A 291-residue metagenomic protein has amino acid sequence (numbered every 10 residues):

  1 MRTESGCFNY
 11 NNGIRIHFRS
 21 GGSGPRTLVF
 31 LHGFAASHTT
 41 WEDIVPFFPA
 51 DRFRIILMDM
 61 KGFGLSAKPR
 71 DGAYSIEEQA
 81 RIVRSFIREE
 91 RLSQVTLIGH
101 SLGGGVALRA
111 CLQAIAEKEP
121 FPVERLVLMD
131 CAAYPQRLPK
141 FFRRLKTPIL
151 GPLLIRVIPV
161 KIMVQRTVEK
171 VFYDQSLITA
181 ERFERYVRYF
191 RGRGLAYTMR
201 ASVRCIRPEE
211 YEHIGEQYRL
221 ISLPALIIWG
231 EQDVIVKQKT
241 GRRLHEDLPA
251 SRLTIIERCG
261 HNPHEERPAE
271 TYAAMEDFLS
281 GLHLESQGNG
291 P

Functional and structural regions predicted by a protein language model:
M1-L28, A50-F53, R81-R84, R88 (+3 more regions): Alpha/beta-hydrolase fold catalytic core
N11, L57-L102, E119, A273: Active-site loop/oxyanion-hole signature of alpha/beta-hydrolase fold enzymes
S20-L65: Conserved HGGG/HGGXW glycine-rich cap/lid loop of the alpha/beta-hydrolase fold
L112, F121-R156: Flexible "cap/lid" loop of the alpha/beta hydrolase fold
V157-L220: Conserved alpha/beta-hydrolase catalytic His-Asp/Glu region
I221, I227-W229: Short beta-strand/loop motif that positions the catalytic acidic residue of the alpha/beta-hydrolase fold
Q232-V236: Acidic catalytic loop of the alpha/beta-hydrolase fold
S251-P291: Catalytic active-site module of serine/aspartate enzymes centered on a nucleophile-bearing elbow/loop
